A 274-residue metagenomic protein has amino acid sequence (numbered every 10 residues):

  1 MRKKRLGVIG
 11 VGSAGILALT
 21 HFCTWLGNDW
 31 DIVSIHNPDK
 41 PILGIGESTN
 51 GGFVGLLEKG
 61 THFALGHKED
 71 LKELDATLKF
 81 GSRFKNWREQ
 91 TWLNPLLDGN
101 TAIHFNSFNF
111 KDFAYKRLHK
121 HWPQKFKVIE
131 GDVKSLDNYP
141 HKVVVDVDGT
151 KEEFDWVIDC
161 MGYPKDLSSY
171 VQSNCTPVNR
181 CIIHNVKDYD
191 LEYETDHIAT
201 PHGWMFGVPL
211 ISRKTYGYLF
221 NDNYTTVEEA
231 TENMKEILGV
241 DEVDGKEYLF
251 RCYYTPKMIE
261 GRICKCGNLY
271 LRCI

Functional and structural regions predicted by a protein language model:
R2-G12: Beta1/beta-strand and adjacent pyrophosphate-binding region of the FAD-binding site in flavoprotein oxidoreductases
R5-G7, D31-I32, R262: Residues that mark the start of a beta-strand
V11, H21-I45: Glycine-rich FAD pyrophosphate-binding loop
G15-I16: N-terminal Rossmann-fold NAD(P) dinucleotide-binding loop
G27-V33, H104, Q124-K127: A generic structural motif
D39-D98: N-terminal FAD cofactor-binding segment of flavoenzymes
H104, I211-R213, F220-I274: FAD/FMN-dependent oxidoreductases across multiple families
F113-N233: Predominantly flavin-linked oxidoreductase catalytic cores and closely associated redox partners
